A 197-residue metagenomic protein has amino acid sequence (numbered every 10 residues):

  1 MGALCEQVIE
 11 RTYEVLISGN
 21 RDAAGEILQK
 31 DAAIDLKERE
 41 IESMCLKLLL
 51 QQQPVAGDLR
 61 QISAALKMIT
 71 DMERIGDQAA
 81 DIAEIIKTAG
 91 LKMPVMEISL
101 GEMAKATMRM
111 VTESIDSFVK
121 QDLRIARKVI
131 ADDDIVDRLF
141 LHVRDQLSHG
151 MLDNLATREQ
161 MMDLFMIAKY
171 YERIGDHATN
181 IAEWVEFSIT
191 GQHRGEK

Functional and structural regions predicted by a protein language model:
M1-K197: Cytosolic, long alpha-helical scaffolding segments
